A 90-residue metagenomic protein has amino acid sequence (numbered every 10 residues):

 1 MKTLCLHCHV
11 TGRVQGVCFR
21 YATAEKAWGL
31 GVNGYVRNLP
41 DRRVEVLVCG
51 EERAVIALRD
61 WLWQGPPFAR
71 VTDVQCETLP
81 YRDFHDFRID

Functional and structural regions predicted by a protein language model:
M1-D90: Intrinsically disordered, low-complexity, mixed-charge
